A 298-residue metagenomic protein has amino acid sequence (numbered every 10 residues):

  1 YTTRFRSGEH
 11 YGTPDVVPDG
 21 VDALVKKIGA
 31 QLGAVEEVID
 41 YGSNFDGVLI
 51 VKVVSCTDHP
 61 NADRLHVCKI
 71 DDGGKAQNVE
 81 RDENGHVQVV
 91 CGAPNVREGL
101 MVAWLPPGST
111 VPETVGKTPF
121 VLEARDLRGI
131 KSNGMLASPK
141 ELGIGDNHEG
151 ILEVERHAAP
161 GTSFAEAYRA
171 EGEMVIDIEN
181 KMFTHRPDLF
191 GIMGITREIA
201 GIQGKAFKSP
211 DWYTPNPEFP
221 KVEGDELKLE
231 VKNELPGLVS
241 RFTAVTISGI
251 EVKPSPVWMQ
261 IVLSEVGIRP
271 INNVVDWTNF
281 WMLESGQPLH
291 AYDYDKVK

Functional and structural regions predicted by a protein language model:
Y1-T3: Positively charged, low-complexity/disordered segments
F5-E223: Phosphate-backbone binding interfaces of nucleic-acid-interacting proteins
R6-Y11, D58, Q203, K208-K298: Glycine/proline-enriched, intrinsically flexible loops and inter-domain linkers
